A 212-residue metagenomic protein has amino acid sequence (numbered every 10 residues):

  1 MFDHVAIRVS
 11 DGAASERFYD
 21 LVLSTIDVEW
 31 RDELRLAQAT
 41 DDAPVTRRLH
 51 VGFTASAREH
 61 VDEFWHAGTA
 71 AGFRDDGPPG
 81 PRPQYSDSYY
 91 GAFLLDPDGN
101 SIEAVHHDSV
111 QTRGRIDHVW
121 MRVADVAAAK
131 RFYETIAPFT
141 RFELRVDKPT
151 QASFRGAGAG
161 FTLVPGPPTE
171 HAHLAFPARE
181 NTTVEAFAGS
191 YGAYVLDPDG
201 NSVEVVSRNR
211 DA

Functional and structural regions predicted by a protein language model:
F2-H4, T46-H50, G114-H118, T169-H173: Short, solvent-exposed beta-strand edge segments and adjacent coil->beta transition regions
A6-T40, W120-F161: Core segments of cupin and vicinal oxygen chelate
V9-A14, V51-D98, A124-A127, L174-S202: Vicinal oxygen chelate
D32-E33, A39, L94-P97, S153-G158 (+3 more regions): Active-site beta-strand termini and strand-to-loop segments that position acidic
V45, D87-Y89, R155-G160, D197-D199: A short, glycine/Asx- and small/polar-enriched loop/turn that sits immediately N-terminal to a beta-strand
P83, H107-V110, R208-A212: A short acidic/small-residue loop/turn micro-motif
L95-P97, V105-K130, T135: Surface-exposed beta-loop interaction hotspot
A104, S202-V205: Short glycine-/small-residue motifs
